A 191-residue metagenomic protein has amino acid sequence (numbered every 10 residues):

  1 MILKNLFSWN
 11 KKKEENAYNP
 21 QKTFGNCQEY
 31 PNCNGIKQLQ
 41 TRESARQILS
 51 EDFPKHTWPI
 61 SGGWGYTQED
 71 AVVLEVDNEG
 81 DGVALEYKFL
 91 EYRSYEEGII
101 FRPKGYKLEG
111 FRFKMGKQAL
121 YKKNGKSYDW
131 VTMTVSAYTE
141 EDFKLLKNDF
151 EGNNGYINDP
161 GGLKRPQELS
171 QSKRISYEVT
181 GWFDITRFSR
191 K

Functional and structural regions predicted by a protein language model:
M1-K12: Polybasic, Ser/Thr-rich amphipathic helices
L6, Y18-Y128, T134-K191: Cysteine-centric segments in proteins
E14-N16: Acidic, proline-/serine-/threonine-rich low-complexity intrinsically disordered repeat tracts
